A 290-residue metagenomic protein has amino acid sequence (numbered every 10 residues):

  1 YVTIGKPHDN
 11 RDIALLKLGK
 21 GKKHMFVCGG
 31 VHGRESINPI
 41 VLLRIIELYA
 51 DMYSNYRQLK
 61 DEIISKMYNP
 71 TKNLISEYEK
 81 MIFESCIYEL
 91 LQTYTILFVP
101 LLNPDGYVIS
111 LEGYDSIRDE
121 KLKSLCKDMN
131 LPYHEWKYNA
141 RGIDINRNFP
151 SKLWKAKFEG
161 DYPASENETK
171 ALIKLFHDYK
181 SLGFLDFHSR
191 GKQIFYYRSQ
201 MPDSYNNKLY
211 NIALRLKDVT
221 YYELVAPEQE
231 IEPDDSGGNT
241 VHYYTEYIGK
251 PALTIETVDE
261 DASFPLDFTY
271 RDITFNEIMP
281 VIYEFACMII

Functional and structural regions predicted by a protein language model:
Y1-I13: Short glycine- and acidic-rich boundary segments immediately preceding or forming the N-terminal edge of structured
N10, G30, F98: Conserved hydrophobic/aromatic pocket- or pore-lining residues that grip, position, or stack substrates in active sites
N10-R11, M81-S85, N130, D235-H242: Alpha-helical scaffolding within the catalytic cores of extracellular/periplasmic polymer-degrading hydrolases
A14-K23: Short beta-strand-to-loop junctions in surface cap/lid or active-site-entrance loops
L18-G19, E135-Y138, Y243-G249: Short glycine/proline-enriched loop/turn "hinge" motifs that connect secondary-structure elements and lie
K22-H24, S36-S204, T254-E256: Active-site/substrate-binding loop(s) of hydrolase catalytic cores
H24-H32: Short beta-strand element of the alpha/beta-hydrolase
F149-I290: Metallocarboxypeptidase
